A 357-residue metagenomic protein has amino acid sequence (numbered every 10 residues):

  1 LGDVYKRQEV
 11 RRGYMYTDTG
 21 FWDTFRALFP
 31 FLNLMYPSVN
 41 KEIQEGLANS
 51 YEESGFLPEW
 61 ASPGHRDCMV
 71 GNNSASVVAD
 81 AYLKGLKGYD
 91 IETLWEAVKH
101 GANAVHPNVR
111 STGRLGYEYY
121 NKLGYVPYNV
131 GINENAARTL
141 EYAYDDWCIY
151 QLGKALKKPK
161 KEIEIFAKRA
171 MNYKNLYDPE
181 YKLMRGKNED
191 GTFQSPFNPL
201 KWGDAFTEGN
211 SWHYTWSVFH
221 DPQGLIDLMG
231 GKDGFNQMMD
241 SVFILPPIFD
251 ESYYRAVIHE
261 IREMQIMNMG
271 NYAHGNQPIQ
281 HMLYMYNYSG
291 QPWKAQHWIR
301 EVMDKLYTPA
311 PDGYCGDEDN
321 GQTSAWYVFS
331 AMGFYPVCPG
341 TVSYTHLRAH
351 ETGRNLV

Functional and structural regions predicted by a protein language model:
L1-Q8, T345-G353: Conserved small/polar residues in nucleotide/adenosyl-binding loops
D3-D18, Y36: Function-dense linear segments that define catalytic or interfacial modules in macromolecule-processing proteins
R7, K41-A61, Y253: Active-site-surrounding "flap" and adjacent substrate/cofactor-binding loops of secreted or lumenal enzymes, prototyped
Y14, D18-R26, A75, G85-M171 (+2 more regions): Active-site core of glycosidic bond-cleaving carbohydrate-active enzymes
F25-N33, S38-Y51, W147-L152: Glycine-rich phosphate-binding loop of nucleotide-binding enzymes
E52-V70, V105-R110: Extracytoplasmic mature domains of secreted/periplasmic and thylakoid-lumen proteins
S62-Y82, L86: N-terminal catalytic cores of secreted or lumenal carbohydrate-active enzymes
L356-V357: Hydrophobic alpha-helical segments, chiefly the membrane-spanning helices and signal/signal-anchor peptides
